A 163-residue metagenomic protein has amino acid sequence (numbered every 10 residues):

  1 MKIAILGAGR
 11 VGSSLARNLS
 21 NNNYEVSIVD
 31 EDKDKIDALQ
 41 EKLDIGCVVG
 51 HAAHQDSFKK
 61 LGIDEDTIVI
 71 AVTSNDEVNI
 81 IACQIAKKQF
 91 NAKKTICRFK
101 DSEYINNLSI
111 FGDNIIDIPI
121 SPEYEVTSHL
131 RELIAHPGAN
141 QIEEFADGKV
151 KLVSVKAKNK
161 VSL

Functional and structural regions predicted by a protein language model:
M1-L163: Cytosolic regulatory regions of ion transport systems
